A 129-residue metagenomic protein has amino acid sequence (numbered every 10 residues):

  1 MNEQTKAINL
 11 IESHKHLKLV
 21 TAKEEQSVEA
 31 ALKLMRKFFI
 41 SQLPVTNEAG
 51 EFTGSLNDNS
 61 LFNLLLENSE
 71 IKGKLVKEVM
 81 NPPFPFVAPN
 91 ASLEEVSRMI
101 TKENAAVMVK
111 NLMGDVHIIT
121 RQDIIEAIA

Functional and structural regions predicted by a protein language model:
T5-L19, K74-P83: Bateman (tandem CBS) regulatory domains
T21-F39, T46, L65, F86-N104 (+2 more regions): The conserved cystathionine-beta-synthase
Q26, L56, K74, A91 (+1 more regions): Short beta-to-alpha loop/turn elements within the nucleotide-binding domains of ABC transporters
S41, G54-L61, H117-I124: Short hydrophobic beta-strand motif reused across regulatory alpha/beta modules
N47-E48, M80, N111, T120: A cytosolic small-molecule/anion-sensing beta-strand core signal
E51, G114-D115: Residue-level signal for well-ordered, solvent-exposed loop/turn and beta-edge residues enriched in charged/polar side
S60-L75, I124-A129: A short, polar/charged loop-to-alpha-helix boundary motif
E70-E94: Mid-chain, well-packed structural core segment of small domains
